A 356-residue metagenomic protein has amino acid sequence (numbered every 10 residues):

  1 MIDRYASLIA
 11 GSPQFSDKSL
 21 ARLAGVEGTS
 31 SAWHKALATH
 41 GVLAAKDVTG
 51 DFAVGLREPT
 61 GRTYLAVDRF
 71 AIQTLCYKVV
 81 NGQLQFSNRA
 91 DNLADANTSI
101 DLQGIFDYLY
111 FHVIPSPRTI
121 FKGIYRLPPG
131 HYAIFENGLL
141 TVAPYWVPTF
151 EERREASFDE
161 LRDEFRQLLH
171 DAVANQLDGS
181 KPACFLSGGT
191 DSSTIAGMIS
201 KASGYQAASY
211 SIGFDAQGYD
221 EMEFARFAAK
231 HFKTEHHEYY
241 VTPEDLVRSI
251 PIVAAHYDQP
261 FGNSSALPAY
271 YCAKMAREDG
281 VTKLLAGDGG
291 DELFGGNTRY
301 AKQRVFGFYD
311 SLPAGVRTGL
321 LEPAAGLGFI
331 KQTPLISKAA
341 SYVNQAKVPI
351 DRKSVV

Functional and structural regions predicted by a protein language model:
M1-D258, A269: Cysteine-centered catalytic environments shared across enzyme families
V80, F227-H237, T242-V356: Glycine-rich active-site loop/lid subdomains used to bind and stabilize high-energy intermediates
